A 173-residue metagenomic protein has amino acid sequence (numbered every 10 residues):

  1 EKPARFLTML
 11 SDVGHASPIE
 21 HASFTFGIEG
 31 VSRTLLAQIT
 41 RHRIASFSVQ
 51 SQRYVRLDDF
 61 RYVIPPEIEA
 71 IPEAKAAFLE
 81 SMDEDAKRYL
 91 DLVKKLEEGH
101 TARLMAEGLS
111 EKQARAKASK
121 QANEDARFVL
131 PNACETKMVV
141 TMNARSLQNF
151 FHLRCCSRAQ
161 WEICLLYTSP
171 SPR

Functional and structural regions predicted by a protein language model:
E1-R173: Family-specific signature for flavin-dependent thymidylate synthase
